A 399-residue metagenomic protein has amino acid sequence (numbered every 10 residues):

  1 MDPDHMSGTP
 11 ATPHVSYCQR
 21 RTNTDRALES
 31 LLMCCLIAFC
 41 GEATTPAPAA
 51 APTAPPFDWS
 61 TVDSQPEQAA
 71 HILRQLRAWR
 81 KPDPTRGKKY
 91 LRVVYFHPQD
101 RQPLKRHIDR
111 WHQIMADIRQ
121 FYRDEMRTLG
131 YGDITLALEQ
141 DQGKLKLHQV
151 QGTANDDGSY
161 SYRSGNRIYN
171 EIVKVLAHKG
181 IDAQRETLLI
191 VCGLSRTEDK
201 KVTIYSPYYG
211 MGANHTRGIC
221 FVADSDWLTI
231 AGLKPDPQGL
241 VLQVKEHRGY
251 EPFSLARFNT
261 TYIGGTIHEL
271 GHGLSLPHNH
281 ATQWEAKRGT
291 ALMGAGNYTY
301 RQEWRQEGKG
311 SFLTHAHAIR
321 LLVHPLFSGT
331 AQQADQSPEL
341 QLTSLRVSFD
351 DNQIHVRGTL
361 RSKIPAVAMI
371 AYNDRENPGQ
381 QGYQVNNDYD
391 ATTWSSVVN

Functional and structural regions predicted by a protein language model:
Y17-L31: Bacterial N-terminal signal peptides that target proteins for export
S30-F39: Bacterial N-terminal signal peptides
A43-A50: Boundary at the C-terminal end of the N-terminal hydrophobic targeting segment
A54-G212, Q381, N386: Propeptide-to-catalytic entry region of secreted or membrane-anchored zinc metalloproteases
D58-W79, E251-T260, N279-N399: Replace "(M1/M4/M9/M12/WLM)" with "(e.g., M1/M4/M8/M9/M12/M26/WLM)" and add "not limited to" to clarify scope
S206-A256: Active-site scaffold of zinc-dependent metalloenzymes
T261-P277: Active-site recognition of the HExxH zinc-binding catalytic motif
